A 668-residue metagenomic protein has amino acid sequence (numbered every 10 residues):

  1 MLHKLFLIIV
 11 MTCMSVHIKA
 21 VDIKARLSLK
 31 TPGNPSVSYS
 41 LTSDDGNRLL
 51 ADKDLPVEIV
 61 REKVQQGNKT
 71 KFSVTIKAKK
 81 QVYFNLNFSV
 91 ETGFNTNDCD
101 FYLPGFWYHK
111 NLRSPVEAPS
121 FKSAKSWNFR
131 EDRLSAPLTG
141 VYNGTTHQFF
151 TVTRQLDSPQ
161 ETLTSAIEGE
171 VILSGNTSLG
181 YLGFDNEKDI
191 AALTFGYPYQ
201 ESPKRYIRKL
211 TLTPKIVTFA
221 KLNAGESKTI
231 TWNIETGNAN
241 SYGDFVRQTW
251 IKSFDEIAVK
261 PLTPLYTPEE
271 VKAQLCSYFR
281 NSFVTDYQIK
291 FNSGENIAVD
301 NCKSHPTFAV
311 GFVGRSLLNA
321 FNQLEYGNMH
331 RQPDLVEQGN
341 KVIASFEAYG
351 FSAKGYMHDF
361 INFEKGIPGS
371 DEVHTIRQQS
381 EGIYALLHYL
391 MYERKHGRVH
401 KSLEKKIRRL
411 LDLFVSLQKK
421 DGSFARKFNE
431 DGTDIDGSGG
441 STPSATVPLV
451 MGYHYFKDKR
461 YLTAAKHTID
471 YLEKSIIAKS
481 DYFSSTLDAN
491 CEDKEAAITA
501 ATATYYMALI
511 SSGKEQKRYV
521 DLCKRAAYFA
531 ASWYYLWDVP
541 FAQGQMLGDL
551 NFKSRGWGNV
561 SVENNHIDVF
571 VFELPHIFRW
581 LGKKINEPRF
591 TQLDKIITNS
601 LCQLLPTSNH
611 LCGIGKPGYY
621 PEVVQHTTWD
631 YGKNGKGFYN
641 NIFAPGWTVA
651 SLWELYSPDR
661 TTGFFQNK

Functional and structural regions predicted by a protein language model:
M1-V21: Bacterial Sec-dependent N-terminal signal peptides
V21-G46, L222, E226, N240-A309 (+6 more regions): Low-complexity, Ser/Thr/Pro/Gly-enriched N-terminal "stalk/linker" regions
A51, E62-G67, K71-A224: Beta-strand/loop-rich accessory regions of lumenal/periplasmic or secreted enzymes, predominantly carbohydrate-active
F245-S282, R331-Y349, K395-V415, K457-K474 (+3 more regions): Extended, well-ordered alpha-helical scaffold segments
C276-F308, A348-D371, F414-D434, K474-C491 (+2 more regions): Glycine- and aromatic-rich loop/turn segments at beta-sheet edges
L317-P333, E381-V399, S444-D458, T499-E515 (+3 more regions): Well-ordered alpha-helical scaffold segments within catalytic/enzyme domains
G366-S370, H388-K459, K474, K524-Y534: Active-site lining segments of carbohydrate-active enzymes
I469-Y482, T486, S511-Y639, D659-K668: Non-catalytic carbohydrate-binding regions of carbohydrate-active enzymes
